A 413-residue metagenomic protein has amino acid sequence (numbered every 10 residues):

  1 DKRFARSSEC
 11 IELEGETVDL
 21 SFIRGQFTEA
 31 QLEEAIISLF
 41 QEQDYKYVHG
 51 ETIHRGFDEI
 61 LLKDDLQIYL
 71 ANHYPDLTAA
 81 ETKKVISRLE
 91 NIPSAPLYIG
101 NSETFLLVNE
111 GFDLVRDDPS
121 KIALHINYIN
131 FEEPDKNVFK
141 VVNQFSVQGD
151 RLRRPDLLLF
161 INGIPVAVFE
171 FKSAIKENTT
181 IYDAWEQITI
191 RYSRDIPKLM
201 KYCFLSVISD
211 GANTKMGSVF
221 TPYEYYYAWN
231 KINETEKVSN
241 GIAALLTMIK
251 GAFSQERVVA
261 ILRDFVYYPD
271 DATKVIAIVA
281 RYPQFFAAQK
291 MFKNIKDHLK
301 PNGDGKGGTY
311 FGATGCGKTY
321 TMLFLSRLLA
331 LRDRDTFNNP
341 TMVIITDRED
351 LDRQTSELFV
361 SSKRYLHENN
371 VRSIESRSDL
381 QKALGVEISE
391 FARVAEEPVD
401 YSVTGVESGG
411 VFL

Functional and structural regions predicted by a protein language model:
D1-T341, T346, D350-L366, E396 (+1 more regions): ATP-dependent helicase/translocase motor core
Y202-L205, E368-Q381: A generic structural motif
I374-F412: Conserved motor-coupling elements within RecA-like helicase/translocase cores
